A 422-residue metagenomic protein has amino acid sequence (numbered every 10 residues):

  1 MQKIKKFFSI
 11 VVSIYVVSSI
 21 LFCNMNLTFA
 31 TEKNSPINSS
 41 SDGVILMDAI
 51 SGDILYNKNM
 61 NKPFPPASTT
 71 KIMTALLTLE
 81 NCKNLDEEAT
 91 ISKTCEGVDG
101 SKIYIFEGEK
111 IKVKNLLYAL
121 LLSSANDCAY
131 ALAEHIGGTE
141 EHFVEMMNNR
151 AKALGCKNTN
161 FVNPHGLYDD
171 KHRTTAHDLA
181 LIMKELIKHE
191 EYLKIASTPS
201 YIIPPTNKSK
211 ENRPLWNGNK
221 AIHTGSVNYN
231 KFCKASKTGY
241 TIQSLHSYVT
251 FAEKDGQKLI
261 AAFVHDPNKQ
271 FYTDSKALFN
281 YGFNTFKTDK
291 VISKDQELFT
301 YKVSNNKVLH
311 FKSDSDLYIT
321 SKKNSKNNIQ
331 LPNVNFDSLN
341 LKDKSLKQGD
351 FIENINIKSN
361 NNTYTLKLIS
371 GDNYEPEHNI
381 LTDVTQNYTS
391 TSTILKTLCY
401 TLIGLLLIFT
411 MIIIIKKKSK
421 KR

Functional and structural regions predicted by a protein language model:
M1-K5, N34, N57, Q386-S392 (+1 more regions): Short, Lys/Arg-rich N-terminal segment immediately upstream of the first membrane anchor
Q2-A30, L395-K417: Sec-dependent N-terminal signal peptides of Gram-positive bacterial secreted proteins and lipoproteins
V12, N24-N26, D48, L116 (+4 more regions): Generic detector of short, well-ordered, non-transmembrane alpha-helical segments enriched in hydrophobic residues
V17-S18, K83, F286: Hydrophobic alpha-helical membrane context
L21, C82-K83, S247, I412: Ubiquitous "structural anchor" signal
F22-T31, L381-T389: Intrinsically disordered, low-complexity linkers and terminal tails enriched in Pro/Gly and often acidic or mixed-charge
L27-A196: Active-site-adjacent loops and short helices of periplasmic peptidoglycan-processing enzymes
C156-K157, K171-R173, H177-D178, M183-R422: Domain-terminus/edge residues, biased toward the C-terminal soluble/receptor-binding domains of extracytoplasmic
